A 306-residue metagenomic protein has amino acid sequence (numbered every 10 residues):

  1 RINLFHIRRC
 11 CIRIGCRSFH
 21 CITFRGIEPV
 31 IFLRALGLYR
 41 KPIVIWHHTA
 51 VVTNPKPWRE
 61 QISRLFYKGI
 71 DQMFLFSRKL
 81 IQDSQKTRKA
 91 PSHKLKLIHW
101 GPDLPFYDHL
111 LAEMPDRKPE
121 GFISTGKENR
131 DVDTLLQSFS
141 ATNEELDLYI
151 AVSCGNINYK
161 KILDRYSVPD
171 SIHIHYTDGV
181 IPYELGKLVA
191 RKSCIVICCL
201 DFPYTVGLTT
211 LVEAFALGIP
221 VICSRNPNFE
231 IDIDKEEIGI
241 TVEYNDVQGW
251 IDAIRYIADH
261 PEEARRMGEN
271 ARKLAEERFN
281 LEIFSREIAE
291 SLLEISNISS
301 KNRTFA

Functional and structural regions predicted by a protein language model:
R8-G15, T53-F74: Membrane-proximal helix-turn-helix segments that form the acceptor-binding/catalytic region of lipid-linked
K79, G101: Carbohydrate-associated surface elements
Q85-K86, K96, P102-P119, R130-L136 (+1 more regions): Acidic anion/phosphate-binding donor-loop and adjacent secondary structure in glycosyltransferase catalytic cores
I150, Y159-R191: Nucleotide-activated donor-binding/catalytic signature segment of Leloir-type glycosyltransferases, i.e., the conserved
V189-Y204, I219: Acidic donor-binding loop of glycosyltransferase active sites
K235-E236, I240-V247, Y256-E262: Conserved acidic donor-binding segment of nucleotide-sugar-dependent glycosyltransferases
Y256, E263-R278, F284-E290: A short, well-ordered alpha-helix in the C-terminal region of glycosyltransferases
L281-A306: C-terminal alpha-helical cap of glycosyltransferases
